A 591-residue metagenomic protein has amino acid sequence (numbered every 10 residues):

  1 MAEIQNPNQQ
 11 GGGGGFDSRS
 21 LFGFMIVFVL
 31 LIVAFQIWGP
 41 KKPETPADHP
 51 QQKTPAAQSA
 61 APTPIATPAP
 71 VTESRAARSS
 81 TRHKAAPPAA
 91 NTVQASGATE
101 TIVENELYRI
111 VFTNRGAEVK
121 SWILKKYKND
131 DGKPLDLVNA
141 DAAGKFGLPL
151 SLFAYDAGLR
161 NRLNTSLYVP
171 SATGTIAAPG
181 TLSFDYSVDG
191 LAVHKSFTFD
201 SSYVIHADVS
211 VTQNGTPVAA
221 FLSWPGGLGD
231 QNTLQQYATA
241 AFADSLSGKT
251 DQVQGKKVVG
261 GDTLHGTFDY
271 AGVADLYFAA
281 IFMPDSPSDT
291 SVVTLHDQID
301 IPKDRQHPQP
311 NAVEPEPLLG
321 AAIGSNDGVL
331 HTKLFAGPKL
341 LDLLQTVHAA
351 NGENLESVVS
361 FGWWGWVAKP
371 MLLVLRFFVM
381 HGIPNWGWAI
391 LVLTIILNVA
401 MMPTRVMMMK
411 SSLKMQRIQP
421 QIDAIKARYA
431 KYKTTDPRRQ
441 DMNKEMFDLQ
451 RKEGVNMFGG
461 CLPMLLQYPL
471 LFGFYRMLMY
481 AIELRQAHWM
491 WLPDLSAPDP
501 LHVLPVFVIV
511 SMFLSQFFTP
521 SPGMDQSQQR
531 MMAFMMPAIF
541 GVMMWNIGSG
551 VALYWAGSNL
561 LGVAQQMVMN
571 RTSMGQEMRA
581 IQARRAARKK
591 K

Functional and structural regions predicted by a protein language model:
M1-A56, F112, D208-T212, W224 (+6 more regions): Helix-loop-helix
A2-N6, I37-K133, L137-D141, F184 (+2 more regions): Juxtamembrane extramembrane loops of integral membrane proteins
N8, R19, P50-Q51, A76 (+7 more regions): Intrinsic disorder/low-complexity detector
D48, K53, A60-P62, A66-P68 (+11 more regions): Selective for proline/serine-rich intrinsically disordered segments in cytosolic/nuclear regulatory regions
R75-S80, A86-P88, S171-A177, D185-S187 (+3 more regions): Generic detector of short, locally flexible boundary/turn motifs and exposed helical patches
A85-P87, V93-S96, G180-L182, V193 (+4 more regions): Short secondary-structure boundary micro-motifs
V93, G97, E104, Q254-G255 (+3 more regions): General structural signal for secondary-structure boundaries
I102-L355: Soluble non-transmembrane domains of integral membrane proteins
